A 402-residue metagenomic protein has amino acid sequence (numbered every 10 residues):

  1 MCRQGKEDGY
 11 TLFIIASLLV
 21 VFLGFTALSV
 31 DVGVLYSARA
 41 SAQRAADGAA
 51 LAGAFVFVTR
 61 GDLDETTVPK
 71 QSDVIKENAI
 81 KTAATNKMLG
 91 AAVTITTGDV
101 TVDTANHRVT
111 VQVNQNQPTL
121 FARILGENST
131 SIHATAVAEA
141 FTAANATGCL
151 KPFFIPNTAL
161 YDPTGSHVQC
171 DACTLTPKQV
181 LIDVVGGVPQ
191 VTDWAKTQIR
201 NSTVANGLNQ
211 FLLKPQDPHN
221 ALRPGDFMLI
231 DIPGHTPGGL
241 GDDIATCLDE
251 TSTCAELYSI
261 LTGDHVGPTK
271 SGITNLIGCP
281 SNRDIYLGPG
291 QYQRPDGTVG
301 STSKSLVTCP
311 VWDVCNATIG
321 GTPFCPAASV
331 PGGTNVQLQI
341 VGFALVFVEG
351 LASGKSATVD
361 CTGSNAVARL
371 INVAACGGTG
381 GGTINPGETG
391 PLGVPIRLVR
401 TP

Functional and structural regions predicted by a protein language model:
M1-D8, F13: N-terminal leader/signal peptides at the extreme start of proteins
E7-Y10, L23, D73: Alpha-helical membrane and juxtamembrane elements of multi-pass inner-membrane transport and channel proteins
F13-V30, R44: Alpha-helical hydrophobic helix detector
D31-L35: N-terminal membrane-insertion alpha helix
Y36-A40, A50-L120, T142: Short amphipathic secondary-structure patches
D64-D73, D99-D103, H107-T110, S129-P402: N-linked glycosylation sequons
L120-N128: Flexible, membrane-facing loop/turn or short amphipathic-helix motifs that contact lipid bilayers or gate lipid-binding
